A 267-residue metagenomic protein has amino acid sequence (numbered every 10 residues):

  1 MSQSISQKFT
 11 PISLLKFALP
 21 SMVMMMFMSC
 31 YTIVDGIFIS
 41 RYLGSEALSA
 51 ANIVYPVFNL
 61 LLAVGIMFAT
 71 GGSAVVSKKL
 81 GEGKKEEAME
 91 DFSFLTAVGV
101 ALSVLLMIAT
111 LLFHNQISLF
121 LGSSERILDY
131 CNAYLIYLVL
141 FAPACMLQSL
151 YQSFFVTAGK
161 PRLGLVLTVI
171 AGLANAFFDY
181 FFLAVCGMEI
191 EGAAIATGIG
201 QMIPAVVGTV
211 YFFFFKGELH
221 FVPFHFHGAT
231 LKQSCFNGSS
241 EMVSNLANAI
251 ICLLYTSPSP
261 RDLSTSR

Functional and structural regions predicted by a protein language model:
M1-A18, G208-A249: Interhelical loop/hinge segments that connect adjacent transmembrane helices in multipass membrane
P11-C30, V57, L61-V64, L140 (+2 more regions): Residue-level signal for short hydrophobic patches within transmembrane helices of multi-pass membrane transporters
I37, M107-L112, A176, Y180 (+1 more regions): Membrane-embedded alpha-helical segments of multi-pass transporters/permeases
I39-N59, D91, R126-Y130, I190-E191 (+3 more regions): Interfacial/gating helices of multi-pass transporter permease domains
L48-I108, C145-G164, L253, S257: Small-residue-rich hydrophobic transmembrane alpha-helices
E125-Q148: Alpha-helical transmembrane segments of multi-pass membrane proteins
G172-A205: Membrane-interface helix-loop junctions in multi-pass transport and translocation proteins
Y255-R267: Single conserved hydrophobic/aromatic residue that forms the stacking wall/gate of nucleotide- or nucleobase-binding
